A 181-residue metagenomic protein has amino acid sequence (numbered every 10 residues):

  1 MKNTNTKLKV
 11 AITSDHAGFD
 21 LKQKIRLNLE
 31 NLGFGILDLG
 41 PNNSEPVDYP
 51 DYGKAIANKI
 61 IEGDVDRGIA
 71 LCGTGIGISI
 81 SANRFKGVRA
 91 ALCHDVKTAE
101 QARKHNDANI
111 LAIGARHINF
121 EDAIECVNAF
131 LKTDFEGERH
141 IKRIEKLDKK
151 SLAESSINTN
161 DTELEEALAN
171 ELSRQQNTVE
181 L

Functional and structural regions predicted by a protein language model:
M1-K9, E30-N31, I56, K149-D161: SAM-dependent methyltransferases
N5, A11-G18, V96-S155: C-terminal binding/interaction regions
K9-V10, V65-G68, G87-R89: Short active-site oxyanion
A11-N31: Glycine-rich phosphate/diphosphate-binding loop of Rossmann-like nucleotide-binding domains
G35-P46: A short beta-strand-loop structural module common to alpha/beta enzyme folds
Y52-A70, T74: Short, structured active-site "lid" loops
A70-L71, I76-R116: Mid-chain, well-packed structural core segment of small domains
S155-L181: N-terminal glycine-rich, Lys/His-bearing helix-loop that initiates the first secondary-structure elements of many
